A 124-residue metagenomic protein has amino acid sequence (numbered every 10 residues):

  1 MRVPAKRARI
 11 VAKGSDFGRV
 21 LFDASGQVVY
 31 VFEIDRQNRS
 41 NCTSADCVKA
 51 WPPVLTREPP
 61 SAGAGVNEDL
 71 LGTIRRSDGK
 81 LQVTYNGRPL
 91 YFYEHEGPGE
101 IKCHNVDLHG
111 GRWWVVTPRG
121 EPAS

Functional and structural regions predicted by a protein language model:
M1-S124: Compact beta-sheet-dominated domain cores in extracellular/mature segments
